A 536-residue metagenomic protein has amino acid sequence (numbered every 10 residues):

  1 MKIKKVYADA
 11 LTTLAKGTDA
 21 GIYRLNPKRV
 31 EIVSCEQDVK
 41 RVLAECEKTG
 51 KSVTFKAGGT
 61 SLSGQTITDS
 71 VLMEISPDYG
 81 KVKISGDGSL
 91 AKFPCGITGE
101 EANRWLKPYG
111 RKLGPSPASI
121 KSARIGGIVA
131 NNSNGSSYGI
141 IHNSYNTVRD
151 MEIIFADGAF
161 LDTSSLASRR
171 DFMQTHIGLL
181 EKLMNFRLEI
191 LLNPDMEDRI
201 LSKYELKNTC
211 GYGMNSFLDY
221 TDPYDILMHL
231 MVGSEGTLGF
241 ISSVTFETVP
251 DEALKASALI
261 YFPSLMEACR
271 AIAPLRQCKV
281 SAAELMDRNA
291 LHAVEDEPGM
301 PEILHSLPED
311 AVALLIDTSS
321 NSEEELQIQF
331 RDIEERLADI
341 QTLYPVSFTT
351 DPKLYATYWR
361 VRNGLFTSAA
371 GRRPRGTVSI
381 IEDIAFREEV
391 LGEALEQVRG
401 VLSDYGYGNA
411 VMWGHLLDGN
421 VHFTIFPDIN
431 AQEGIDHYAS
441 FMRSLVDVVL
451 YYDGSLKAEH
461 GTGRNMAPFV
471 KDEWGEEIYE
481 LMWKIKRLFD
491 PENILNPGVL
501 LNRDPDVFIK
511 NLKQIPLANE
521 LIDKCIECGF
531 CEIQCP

Functional and structural regions predicted by a protein language model:
M1-K51, G58-S89, L166, T237 (+4 more regions): N-terminal flexible segment immediately upstream of the FAD-binding catalytic core in FAD-dependent oxidoreductases
A20-V53, I75-P117, V129, S133-L183 (+2 more regions): N-terminal glycine-rich flavin-associated loop
S61-G64, S119-I125, S168, G211-G213 (+6 more regions): A glycine-rich phosphate-binding loop feature that marks nucleotide/adenosyl-phosphate handling sites
L62-S63, L106-M151, F155, R199 (+2 more regions): A gly/ser-rich beta-alpha-beta helix-loop segment of oxidoreductase catalytic cores
D150, A256-A283, V294-D296, L304-R399: Glycine-rich, acidic/polar active-site loops that bind/position phosphate-bearing ligands
F330, A431-V449, W474-I485: Helical (often loop-to-helix) elements that flank the catalytic cores of nucleotide-handling enzymes
P497, F530-P536: Iron-sulfur cluster-binding cysteine motifs and their immediate structural context in ferredoxin-like electron-transfer
F508-G529: Ferredoxin-like iron-sulfur electron-transfer modules
